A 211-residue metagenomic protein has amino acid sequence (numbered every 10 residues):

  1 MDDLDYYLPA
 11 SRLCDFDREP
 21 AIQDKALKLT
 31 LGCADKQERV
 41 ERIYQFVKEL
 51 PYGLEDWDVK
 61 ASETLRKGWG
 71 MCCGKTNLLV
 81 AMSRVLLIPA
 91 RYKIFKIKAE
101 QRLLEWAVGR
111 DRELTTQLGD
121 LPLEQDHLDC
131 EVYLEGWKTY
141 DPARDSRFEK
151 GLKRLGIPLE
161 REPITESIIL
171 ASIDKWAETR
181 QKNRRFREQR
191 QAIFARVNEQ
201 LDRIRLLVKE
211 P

Functional and structural regions predicted by a protein language model:
M1-K67: Secondary-structure boundary elements
C14, C33, C72-C73, C130: Generic recognition of cysteine residues
C14, K98-P211: His-Asp-centered catalytic microenvironments across diverse enzyme cores, prominently the transglutaminase-like
Q45-F46, A81, V85, V132: Residue-level signal for well-ordered alpha-helical scaffold segments within enzymatic catalytic domains
E55-L121: Active-site neighborhood of thiol-dependent amide/isopeptide-bond enzymes
